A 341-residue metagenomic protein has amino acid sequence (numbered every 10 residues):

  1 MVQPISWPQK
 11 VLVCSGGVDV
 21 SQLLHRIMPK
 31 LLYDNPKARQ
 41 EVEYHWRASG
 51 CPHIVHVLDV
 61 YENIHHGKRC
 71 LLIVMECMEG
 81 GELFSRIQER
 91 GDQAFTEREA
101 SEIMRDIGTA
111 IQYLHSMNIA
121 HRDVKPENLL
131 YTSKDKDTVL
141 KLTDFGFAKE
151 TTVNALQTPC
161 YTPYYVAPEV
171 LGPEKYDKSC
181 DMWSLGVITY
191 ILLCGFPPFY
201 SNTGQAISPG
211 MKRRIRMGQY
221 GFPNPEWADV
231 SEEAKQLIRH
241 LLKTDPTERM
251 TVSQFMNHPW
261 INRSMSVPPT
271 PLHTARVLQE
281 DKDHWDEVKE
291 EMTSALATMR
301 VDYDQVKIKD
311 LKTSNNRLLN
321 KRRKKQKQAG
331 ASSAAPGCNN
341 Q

Functional and structural regions predicted by a protein language model:
H56-R69: Short beta-strand micro-motifs within the conserved protein kinase catalytic domain, predominantly in the N-lobe
K68-E82: Conserved short submotifs of the Hanks-type protein kinase catalytic core that shape the nucleotide-binding pocket
I103-M104: Activation segment signature within eukaryotic-like protein kinase domains
H115-T132: Catalytic-loop of the protein kinase fold
D181: Conserved catalytic-loop aspartate of Hanks-type protein kinases
E248-V288: Regulatory extensions flanking the kinase catalytic core
